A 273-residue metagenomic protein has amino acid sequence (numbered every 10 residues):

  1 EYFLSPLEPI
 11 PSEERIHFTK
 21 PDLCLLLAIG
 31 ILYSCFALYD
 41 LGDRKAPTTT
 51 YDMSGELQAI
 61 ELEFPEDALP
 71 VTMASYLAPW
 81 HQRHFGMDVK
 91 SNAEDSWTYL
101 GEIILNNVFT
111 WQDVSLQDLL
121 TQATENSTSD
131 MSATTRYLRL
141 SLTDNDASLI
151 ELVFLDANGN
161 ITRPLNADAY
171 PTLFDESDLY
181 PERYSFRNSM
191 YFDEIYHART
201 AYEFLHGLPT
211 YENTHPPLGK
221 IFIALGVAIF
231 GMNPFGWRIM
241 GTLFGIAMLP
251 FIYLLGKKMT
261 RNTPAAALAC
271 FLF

Functional and structural regions predicted by a protein language model:
Y2-K20: Membrane-interfacial, low-structure loops and terminal tails that flank and connect transmembrane helices in multi-pass
D22-F36, P171-L173: Alpha-helical transmembrane segments
F36-T110, L116-F186: Aromatic, loop-rich ligand-recognition surfaces of beta-strand-rich domains
K45-T50, L165-Y180, F186-A198, T210-F222 (+1 more regions): Extracytoplasmic catalytic/substrate-binding loops of multi-pass membrane glycan-assembly enzymes
F235, I239-T260: Transmembrane-helix motifs of polytopic, lipid-linked glycan transferases
A266-F273: Short helix- or helix-capping micro-motifs that position conserved polar/aromatic residues at function-defining sites
